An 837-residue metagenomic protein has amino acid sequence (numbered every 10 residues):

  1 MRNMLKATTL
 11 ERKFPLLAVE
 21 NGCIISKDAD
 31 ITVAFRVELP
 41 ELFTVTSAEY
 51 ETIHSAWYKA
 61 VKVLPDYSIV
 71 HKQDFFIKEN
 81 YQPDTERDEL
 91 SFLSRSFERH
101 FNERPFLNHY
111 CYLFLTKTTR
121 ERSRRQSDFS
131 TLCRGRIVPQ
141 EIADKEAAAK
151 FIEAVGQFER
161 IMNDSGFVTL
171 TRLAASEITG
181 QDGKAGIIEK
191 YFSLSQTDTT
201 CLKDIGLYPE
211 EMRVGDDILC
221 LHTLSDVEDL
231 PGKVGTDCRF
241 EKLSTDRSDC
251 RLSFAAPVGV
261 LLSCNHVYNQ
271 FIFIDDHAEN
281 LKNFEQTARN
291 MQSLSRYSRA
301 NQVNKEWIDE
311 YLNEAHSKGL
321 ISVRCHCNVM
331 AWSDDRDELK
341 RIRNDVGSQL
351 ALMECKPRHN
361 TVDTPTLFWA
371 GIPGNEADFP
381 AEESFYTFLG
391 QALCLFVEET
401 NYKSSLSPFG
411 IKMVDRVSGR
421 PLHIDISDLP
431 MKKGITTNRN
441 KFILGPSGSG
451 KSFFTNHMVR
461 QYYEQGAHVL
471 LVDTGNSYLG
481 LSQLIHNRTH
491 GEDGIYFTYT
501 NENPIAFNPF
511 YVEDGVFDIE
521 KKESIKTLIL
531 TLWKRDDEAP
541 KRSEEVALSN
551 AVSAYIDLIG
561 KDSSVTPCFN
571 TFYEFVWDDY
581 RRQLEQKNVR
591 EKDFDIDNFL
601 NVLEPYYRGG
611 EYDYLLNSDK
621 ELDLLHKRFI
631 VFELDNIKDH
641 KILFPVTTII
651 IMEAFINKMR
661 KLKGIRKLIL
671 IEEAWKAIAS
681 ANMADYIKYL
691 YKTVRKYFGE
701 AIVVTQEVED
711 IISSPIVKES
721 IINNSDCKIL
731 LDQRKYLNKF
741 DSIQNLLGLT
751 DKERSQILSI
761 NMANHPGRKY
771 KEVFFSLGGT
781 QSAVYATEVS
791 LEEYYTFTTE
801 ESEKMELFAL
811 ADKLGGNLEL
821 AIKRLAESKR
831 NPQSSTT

Functional and structural regions predicted by a protein language model:
M1-E399: Extended, folded cores of ATP/NTP-driven motor/assembly subunits in large transport and secretion machines
C23-A29, N102-L107, S317-S322, V414-R416 (+3 more regions): Short glycine/proline-enriched loop/turn "hinge" motifs that connect secondary-structure elements and lie
S47-V63, S263, C355-K356, T366-L422 (+7 more regions): P-loop NTPase motor domains
I77-Y81, E121-R122, E338, R420-L422 (+14 more regions): Flexible loop/turn segments at secondary-structure boundaries
T85-L90, S127-L132, G374-A377, L484-T489 (+5 more regions): Short secondary-structure boundary/capping segments
L132-I161, M353, G445-G450, T796-A821: Short, cationic low-complexity segments
S427-R460, V469-L481, I495-N503, D635-S755 (+1 more regions): Conserved P-loop NTPase motor cores
T750-A809: Conserved P-loop NTPase
